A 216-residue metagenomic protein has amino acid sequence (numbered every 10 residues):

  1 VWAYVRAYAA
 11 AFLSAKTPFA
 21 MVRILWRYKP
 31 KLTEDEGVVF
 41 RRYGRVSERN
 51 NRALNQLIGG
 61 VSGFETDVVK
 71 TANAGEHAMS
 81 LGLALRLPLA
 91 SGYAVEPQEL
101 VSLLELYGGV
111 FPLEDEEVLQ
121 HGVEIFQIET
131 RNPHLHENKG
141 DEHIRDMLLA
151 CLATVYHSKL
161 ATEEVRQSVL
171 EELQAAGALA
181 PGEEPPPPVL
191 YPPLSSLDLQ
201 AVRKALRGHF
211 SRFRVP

Functional and structural regions predicted by a protein language model:
V1-L81: Conserved catalytic core of nucleotide-sugar-dependent glycosyltransferases
P88: Short, flexible helix/strand-to-coil boundary loops that buttress conserved ligand/catalytic motifs in alpha/beta
S91-P216: C-terminal catalytic/acceptor-binding lobe
